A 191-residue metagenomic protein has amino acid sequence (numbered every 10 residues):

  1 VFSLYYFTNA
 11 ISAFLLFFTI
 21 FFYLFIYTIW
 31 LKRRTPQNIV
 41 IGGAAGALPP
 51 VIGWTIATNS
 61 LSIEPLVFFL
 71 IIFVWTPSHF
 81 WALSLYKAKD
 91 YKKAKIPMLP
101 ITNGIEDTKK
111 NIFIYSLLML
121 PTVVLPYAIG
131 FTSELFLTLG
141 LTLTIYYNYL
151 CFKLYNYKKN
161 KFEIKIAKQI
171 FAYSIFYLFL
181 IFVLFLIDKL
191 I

Functional and structural regions predicted by a protein language model:
V1, T76-L125, G130: Solvent-exposed interhelical
V1-A57: Intramembrane alpha-helical segments
F2-F14, P49-I72, V124-F136, F185-I191: Helix-coil boundary and interhelical linker segments in multi-pass alpha-helical membrane proteins
F18, F22, A44, L70 (+2 more regions): Hydrophobic residues within alpha-helical transmembrane segments of multi-pass solute transporters/permease subunits
F21-T28, L70-A88, L120, L143-L154: Transmembrane alpha-helical segments that form the membrane-embedded catalytic/substrate-channel core of multi-pass
V40-A57, E106, K168-F182: Small-residue-rich segments of transmembrane alpha-helices in multi-pass membrane proteins, especially helix faces
N111-N156: Glycine/small-residue-rich hydrophobic helix-like segments
N148-L180: Interfacial loop-to-transmembrane junctions
